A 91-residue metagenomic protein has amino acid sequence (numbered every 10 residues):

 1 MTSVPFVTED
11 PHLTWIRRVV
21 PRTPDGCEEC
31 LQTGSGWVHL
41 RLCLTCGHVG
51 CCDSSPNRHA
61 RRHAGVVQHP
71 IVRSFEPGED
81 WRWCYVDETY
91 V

Functional and structural regions predicted by a protein language model:
S3-I16, P21-G26, T33, V49-V91: Cys/His-rich, Zn2+-coordinating zinc-finger modules
S35-L44: Canonical RING-type zinc finger of E3 ubiquitin-protein ligases
